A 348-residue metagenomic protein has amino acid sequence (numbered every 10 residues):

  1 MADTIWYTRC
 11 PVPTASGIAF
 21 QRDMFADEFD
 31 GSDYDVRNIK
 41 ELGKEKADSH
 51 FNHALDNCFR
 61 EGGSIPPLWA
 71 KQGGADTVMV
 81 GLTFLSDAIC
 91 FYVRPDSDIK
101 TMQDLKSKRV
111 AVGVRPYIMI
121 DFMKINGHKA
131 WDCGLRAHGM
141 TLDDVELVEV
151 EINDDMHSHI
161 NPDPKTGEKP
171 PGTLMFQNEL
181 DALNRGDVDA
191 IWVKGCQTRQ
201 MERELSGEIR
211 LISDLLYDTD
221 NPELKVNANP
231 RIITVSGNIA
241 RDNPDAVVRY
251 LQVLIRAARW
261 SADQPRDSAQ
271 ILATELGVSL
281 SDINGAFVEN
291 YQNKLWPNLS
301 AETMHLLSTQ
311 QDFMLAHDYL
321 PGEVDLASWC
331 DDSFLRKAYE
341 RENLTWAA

Functional and structural regions predicted by a protein language model:
D3-S158: Short, glycine-/small- and polar/acidic-enriched structural segments that line small-molecule recognition paths
I18, R22-D23, G186, K294 (+1 more regions): Short glycine-centered helix-capping/turn motifs at secondary-structure transition points
A26-D30, Y217-E223, K294-E302: Short, solvent-exposed loop/beta-turn-alpha elements that line the ligand-binding surface or hinge of extracytoplasmic
D27, Q103, K129-C133, D181 (+5 more regions): Solvent-exposed, polar/charged alpha-helical surfaces in well-ordered, non-transmembrane soluble domains, broadly
G31-I39, M140-L147, L276-V288, P321-S328: Short, surface-exposed acidic
I65, M156-H159, D163-I271: Pocket-lining segment of extracytoplasmic ligand-binding domains
R241-Y319: Secondary-structure end/capping motifs
D312-A348: Conserved C-terminal helix/tail region of periplasmic/extracytoplasmic solute-binding proteins
